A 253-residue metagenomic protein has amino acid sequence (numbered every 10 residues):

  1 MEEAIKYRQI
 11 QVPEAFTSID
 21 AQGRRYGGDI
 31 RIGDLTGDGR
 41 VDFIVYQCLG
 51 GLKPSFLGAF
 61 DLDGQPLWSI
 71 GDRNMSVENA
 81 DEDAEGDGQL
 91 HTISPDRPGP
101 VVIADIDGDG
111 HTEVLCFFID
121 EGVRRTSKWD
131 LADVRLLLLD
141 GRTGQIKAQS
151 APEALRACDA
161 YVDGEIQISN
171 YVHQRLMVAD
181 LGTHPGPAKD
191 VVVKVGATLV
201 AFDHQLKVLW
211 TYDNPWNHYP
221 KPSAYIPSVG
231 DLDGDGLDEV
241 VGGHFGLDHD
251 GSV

Functional and structural regions predicted by a protein language model:
M1-V253: Beta-propeller-forming repeat regions
